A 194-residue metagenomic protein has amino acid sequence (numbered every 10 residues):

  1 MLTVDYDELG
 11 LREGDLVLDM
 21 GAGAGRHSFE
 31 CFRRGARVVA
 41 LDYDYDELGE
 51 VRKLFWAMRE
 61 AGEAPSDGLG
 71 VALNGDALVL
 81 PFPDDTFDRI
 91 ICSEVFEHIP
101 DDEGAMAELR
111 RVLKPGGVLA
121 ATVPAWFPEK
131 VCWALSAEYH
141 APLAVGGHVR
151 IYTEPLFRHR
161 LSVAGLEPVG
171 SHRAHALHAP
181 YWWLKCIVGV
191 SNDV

Functional and structural regions predicted by a protein language model:
M1, A22, R26, E30 (+6 more regions): S-adenosyl-L-methionine-dependent methyltransferase catalytic module, highlighting the catalytic core
M1-D15: Conserved alpha-helix/loop element of class I SAM-dependent methyltransferases that forms part of the SAM/SAH-binding
D15-G23: Conserved class I S-adenosyl-L-methionine
L16, G117-V118: Short glycine-centered segments of the SAM/dcSAM-binding site in methyltransferase folds
R37-D42: Conserved SAM-binding motif I beta-strand of class I
D44-D46: Conserved SAM/SAH-binding beta-strand->alpha-helix loop
L78-R89: A short acidic, Gly/Pro-enriched loop at the edge of an enzyme's catalytic core that lines a small-molecule cofactor
C92-V95: A short beta-strand submotif of the Rossmann-like class I SAM-dependent methyltransferase core that lines
